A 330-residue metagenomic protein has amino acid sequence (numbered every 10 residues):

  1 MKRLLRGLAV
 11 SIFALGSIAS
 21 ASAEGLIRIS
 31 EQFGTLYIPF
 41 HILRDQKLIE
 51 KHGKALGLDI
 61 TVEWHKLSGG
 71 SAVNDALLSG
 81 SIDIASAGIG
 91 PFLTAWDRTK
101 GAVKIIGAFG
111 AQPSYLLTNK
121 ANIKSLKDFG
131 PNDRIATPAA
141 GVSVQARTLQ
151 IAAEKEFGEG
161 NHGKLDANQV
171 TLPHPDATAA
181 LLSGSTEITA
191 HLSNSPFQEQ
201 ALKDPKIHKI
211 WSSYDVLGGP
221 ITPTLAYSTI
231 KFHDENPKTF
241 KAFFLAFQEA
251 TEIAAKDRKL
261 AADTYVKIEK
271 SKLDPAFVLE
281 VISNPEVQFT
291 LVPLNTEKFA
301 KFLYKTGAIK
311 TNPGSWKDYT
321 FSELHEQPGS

Functional and structural regions predicted by a protein language model:
M1-A9: Bacterial N-terminal signal peptides that target proteins for export
I18-A23: Sec/Tat signal peptide C-region and signal peptidase I cleavage site
G25-H162, N168-T171, S185, L192-S195 (+1 more regions): Short, glycine-/small- and polar/acidic-enriched structural segments that line small-molecule recognition paths
E50-L58, Y214-G218, P285-P293: Short, solvent-exposed loop/beta-turn-alpha elements that line the ligand-binding surface or hinge of extracytoplasmic
L67, S71, S86, A139 (+6 more regions): Soluble non-cytosolic domains of exported or imported proteins
G163-D166, V170, P175-K267: Pocket-lining segment of extracytoplasmic ligand-binding domains
D234-K310: Secondary-structure end/capping motifs
L303-S330: Conserved C-terminal helix/tail region of periplasmic/extracytoplasmic solute-binding proteins
